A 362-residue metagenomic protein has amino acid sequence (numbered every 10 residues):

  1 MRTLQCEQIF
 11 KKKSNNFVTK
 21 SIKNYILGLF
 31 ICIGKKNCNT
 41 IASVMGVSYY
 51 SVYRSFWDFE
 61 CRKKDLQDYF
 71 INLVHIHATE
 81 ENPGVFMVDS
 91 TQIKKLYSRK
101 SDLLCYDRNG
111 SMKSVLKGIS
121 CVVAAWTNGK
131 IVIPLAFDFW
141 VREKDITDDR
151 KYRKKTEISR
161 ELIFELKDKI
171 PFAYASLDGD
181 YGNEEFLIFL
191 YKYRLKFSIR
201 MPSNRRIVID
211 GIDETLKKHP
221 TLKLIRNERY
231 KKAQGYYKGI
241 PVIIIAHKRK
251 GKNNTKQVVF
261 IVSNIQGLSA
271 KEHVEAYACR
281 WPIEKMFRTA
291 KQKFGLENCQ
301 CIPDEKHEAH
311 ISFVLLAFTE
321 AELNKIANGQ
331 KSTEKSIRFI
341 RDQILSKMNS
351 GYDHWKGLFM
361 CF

Functional and structural regions predicted by a protein language model:
M1-F10, S14-V18, I22-L27, C32 (+4 more regions): Single, function-defining residue in the core of a domain
N39: Residues within the helices of the helix-turn-helix
S43-S55: Short, basic interhelical loop/turn and adjoining N-cap of the next helix at nucleic-acid- or acidic-partner-contacting
Y53-F59, E305: Short linear loop/turn motifs
W57-I131: Active-site-proximal, Lys/Arg-enriched surface segment that forms a nucleic-acid-binding/basic interface patch
